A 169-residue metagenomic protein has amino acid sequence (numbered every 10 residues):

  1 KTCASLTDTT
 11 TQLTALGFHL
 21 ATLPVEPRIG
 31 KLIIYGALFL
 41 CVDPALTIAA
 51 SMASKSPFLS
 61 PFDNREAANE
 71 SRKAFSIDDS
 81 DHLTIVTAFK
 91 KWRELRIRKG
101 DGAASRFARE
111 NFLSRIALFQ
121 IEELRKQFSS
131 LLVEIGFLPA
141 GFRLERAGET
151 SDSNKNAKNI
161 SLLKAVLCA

Functional and structural regions predicted by a protein language model:
K1-A169: Second RecA-like catalytic domain
